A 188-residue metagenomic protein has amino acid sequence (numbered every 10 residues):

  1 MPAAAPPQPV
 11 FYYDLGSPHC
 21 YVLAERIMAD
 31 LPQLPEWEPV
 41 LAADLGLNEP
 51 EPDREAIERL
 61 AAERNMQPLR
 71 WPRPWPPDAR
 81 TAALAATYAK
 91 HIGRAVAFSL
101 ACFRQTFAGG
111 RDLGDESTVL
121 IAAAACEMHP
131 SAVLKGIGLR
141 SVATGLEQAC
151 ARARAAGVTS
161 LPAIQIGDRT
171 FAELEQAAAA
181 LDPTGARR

Functional and structural regions predicted by a protein language model:
A5, V10-Q33, W37, R104-R188: C-terminal cap of thioredoxin/glutaredoxin-like
Y12-L15, H19-T106: Structural alpha/beta surface segment adjacent to cysteine/selenocysteine redox centers across thiol/disulfide enzymes
